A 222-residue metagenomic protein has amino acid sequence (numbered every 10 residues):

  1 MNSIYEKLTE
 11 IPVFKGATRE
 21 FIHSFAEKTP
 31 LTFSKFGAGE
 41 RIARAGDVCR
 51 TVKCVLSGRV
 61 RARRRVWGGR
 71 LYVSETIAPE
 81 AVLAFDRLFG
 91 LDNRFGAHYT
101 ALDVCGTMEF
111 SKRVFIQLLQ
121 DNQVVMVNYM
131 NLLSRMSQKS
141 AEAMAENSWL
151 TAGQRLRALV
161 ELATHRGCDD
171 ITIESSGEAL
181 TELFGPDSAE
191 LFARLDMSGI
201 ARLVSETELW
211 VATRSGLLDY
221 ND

Functional and structural regions predicted by a protein language model:
M1-A38, V82-L83, R87-G90: Cyclic nucleotide-binding regulatory module and flanking cytosolic helices
A26, S134, Q138, R157-E161: Amphipathic, well-packed alpha-helical segments that form the structural scaffold of globular domains
E40-L102: Cyclic nucleotide-binding regulatory domains
S57, R113-V114, S215: Alpha-helix/helix-capping structural signal
R63, F85-D86, Q117-L118, D219-Y220: Residues that scaffold the ATP/ADP-binding catalytic core of kinase and kinase-like folds
R94-H98, R113-T151: A small-molecule sensor/coupling module
C105-F110: A short hydrophobic beta-strand segment most commonly corresponding to one strand of the jelly-roll/cupin
L150-A152, L159-D222: Phosphate-/nucleic-acid-contacting segments
